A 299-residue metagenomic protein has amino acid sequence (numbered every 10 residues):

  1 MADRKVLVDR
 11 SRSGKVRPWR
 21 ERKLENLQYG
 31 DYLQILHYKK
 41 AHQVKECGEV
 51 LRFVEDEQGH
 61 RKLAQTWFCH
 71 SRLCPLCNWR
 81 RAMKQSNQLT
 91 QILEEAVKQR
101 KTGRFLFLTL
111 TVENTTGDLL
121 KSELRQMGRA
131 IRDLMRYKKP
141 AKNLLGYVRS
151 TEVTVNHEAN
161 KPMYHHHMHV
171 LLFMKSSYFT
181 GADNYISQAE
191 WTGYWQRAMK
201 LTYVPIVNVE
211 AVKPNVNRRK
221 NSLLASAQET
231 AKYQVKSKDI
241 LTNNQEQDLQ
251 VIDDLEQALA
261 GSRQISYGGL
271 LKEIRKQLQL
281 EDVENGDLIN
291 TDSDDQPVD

Functional and structural regions predicted by a protein language model:
M1-M163, M174-D299: Right-hand nucleic-acid polymerase module
V170: Cys/His-coordinated zinc-finger cores
